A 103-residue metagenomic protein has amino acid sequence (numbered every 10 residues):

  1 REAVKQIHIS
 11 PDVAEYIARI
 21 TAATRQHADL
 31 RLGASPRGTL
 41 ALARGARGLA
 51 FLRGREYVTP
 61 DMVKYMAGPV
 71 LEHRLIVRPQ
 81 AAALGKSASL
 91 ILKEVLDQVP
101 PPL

Functional and structural regions predicted by a protein language model:
R1-A28: Phosphate-sensing "switch" segment of ASCE/P-loop ATPases
Q6-I7, T24-L103: C-terminal engagement/docking regions of AAA+ P-loop ATPases
